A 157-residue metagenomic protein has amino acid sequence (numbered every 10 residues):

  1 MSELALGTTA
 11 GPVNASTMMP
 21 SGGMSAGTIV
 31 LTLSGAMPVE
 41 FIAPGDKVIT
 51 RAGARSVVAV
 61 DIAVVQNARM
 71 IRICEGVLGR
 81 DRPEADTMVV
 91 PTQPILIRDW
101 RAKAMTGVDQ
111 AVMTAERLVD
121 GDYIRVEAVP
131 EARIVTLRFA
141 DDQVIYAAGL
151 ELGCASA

Functional and structural regions predicted by a protein language model:
M1-A43, S156-A157: Protein maturation boundaries and topogenic segments
S25-T32, K47-A157: Long beta-strand-rich cores associated with HINT superfamily self-processing modules
